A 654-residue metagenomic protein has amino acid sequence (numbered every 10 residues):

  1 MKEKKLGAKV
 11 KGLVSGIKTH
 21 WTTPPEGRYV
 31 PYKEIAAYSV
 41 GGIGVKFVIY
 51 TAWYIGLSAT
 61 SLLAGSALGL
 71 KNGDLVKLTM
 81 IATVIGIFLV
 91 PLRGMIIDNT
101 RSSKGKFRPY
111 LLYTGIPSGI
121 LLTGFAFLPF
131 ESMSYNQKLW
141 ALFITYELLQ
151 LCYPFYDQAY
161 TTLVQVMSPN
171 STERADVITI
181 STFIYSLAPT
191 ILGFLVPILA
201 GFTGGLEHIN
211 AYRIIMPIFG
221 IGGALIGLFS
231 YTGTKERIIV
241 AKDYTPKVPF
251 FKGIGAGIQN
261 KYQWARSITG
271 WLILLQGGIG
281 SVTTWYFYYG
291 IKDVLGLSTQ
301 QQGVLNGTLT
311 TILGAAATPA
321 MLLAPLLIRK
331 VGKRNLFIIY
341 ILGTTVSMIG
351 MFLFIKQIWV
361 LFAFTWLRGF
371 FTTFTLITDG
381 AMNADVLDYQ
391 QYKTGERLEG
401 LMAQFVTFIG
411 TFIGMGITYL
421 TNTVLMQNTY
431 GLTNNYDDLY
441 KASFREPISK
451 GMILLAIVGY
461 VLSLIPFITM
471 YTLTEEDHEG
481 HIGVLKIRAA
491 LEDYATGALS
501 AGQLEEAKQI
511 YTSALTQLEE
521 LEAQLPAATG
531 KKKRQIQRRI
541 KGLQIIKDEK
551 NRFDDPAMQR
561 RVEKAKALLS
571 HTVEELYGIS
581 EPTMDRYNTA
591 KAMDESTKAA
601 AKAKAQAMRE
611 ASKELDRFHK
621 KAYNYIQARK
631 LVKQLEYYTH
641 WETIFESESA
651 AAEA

Functional and structural regions predicted by a protein language model:
K2-G497, Q544, R561-T597, A601-A607 (+1 more regions): Membrane-embedded alpha-helical bundles of multi-pass transporters/translocases, especially carrier/permease families
H478-Q524: Charged, amphipathic alpha-helical linkers/stalks
Y511, D555, V573-E574: Sequence-level detector for compositionally biased, low-complexity segments
L521, L525, I536, I540-L543: The feature captures the hydrophobic core positions of alpha-helical coiled-coils
P526-T529, K547-K550: Cytosolic, intrinsically disordered low-complexity tails and loops of eukaryotic multi-pass membrane proteins
K533, D555, K598-A601: Amphipathic alpha-helical coiled-coil segments with heptad-repeat character
